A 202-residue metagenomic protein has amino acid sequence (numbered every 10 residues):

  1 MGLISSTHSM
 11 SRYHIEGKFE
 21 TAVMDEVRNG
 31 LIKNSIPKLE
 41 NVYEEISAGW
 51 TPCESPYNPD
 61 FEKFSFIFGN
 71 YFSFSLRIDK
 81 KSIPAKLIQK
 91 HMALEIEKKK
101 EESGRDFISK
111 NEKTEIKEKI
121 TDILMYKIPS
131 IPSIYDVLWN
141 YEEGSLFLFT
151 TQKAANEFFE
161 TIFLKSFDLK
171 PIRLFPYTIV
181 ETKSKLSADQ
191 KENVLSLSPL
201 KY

Functional and structural regions predicted by a protein language model:
M1-M24: N-terminal alpha-helical "arm" segments
S5, I67, L138-Y141: Short, flexible turn/loop "capping" segments at secondary-structure junctions
S11-Y13, F72-S75, G144-T150: Short cationic amphipathic helices and targeting signals
E20-T21, K81-I83, A154-N156: Primarily extracytoplasmic ectodomains and periplasmic/lumenal surface modules that are beta-strand-rich
D25-E62, F66-D136: Surface-exposed, low-hydrophobicity interaction/linker segments
K86-L94, T178-E192: Internal, charge-rich low-complexity segments
E102-K183: Internal, hydrophobic cores of structured domains that mediate oligomerization or house catalytic pockets within large
A188-Y202: Aromatic/basic-lined ligand-recognition segments that form π-stacking hydrophobic pockets flanked by Lys/Arg to engage
